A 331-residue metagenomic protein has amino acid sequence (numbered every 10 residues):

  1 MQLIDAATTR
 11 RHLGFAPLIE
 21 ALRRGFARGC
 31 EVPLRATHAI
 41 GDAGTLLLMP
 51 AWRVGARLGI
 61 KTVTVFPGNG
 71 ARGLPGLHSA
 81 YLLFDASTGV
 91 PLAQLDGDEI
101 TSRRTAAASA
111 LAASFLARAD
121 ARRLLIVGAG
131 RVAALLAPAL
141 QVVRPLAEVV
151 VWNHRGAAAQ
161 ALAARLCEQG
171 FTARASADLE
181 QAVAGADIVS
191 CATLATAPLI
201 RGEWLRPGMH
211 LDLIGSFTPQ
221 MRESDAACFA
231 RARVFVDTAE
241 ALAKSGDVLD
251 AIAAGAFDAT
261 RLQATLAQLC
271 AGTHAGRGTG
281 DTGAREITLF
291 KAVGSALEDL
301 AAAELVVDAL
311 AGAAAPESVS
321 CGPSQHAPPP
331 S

Functional and structural regions predicted by a protein language model:
M1-S102, A110, D120, L297-L300 (+2 more regions): N-terminal ligand-binding/catalytic initiation module
L116-R123, P145, R206-P207: Short helix-loop-beta connector
L124-L125, T288: Conserved beta-strand elements of the Class I
A129-G130: Glycine-rich Rossmann-fold phosphate-binding loop(s) that bind the pyrophosphate of adenine dinucleotide cofactors
A133-A134: N-terminal Rossmann-fold NAD(P) dinucleotide-binding loop
V142-Q169: NAD(P)-binding Rossmann-fold cofactor-contacting core
Q169-A256: Rossmann-like adenosine-cofactor binding region
R222-Q325: Adenosine-phosphate binding glycine-rich loop
